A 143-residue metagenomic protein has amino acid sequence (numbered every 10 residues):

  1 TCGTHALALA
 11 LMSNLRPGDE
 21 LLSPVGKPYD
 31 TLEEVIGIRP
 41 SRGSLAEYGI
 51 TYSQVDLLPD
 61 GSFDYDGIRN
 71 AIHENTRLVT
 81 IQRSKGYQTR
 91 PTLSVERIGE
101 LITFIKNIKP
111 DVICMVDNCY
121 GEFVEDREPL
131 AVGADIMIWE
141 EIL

Functional and structural regions predicted by a protein language model:
C2-L143: Conserved PLP-enzyme active-site core in the AAT-like
